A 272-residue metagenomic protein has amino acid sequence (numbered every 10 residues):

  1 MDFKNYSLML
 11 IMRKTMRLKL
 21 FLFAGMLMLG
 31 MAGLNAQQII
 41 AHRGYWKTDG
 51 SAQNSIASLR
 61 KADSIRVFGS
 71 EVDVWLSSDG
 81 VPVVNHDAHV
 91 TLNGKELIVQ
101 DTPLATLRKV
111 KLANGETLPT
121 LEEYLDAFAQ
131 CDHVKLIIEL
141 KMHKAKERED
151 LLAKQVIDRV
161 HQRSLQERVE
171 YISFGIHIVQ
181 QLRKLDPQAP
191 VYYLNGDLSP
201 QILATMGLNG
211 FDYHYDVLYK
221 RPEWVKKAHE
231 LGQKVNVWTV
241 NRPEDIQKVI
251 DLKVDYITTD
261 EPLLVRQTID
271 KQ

Functional and structural regions predicted by a protein language model:
M1-Q38: Bacterial Sec-dependent N-terminal signal peptides
G30-Q272: Phosphate-group recognition and catalysis centered on beta-loop-alpha active-site segments
